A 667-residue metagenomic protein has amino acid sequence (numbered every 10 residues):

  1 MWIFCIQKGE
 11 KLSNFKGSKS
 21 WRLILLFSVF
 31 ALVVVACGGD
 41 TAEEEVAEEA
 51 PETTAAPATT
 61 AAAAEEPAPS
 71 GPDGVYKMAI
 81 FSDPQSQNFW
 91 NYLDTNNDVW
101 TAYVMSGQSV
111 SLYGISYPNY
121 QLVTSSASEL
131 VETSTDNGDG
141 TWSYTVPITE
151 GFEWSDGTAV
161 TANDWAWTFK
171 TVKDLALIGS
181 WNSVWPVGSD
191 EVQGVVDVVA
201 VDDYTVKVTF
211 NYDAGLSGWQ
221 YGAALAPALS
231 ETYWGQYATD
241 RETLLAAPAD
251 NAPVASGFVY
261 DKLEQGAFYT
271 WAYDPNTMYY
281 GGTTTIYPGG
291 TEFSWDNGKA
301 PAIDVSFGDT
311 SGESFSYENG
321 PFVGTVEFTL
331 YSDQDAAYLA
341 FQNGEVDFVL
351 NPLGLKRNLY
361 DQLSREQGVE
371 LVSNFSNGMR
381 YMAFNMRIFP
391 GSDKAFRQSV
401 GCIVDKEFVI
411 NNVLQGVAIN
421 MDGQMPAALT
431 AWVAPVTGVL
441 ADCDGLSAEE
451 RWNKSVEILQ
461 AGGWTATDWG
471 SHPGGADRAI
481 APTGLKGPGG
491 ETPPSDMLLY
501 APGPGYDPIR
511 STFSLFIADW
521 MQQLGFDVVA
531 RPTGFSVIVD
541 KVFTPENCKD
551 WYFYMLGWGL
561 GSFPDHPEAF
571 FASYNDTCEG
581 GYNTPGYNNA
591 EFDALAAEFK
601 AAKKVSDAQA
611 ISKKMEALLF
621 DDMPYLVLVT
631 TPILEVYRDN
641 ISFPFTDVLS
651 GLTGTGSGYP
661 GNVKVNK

Functional and structural regions predicted by a protein language model:
S70, K77, T145, N182-A247 (+1 more regions): Surface-exposed binding/hinge segments that line and control ligand-binding clefts or catalytic entry sites
K77-D139, P253, L414: N-terminal lobe/hinge region of extracytoplasmic solute-binding protein
M78, Q265-A267, S332-D333, L446 (+1 more regions): Ligand/substrate-recognition segments at binding pockets and active sites
S106, S116-Q121, A224-E327, D335 (+3 more regions): Gly/Pro-rich hinge or "lid" segments in bacterial periplasmic/extracellular proteins
L130-G179, K207-T209, P390-S392, R397-S399: Aromatic- and charge-enriched surface segment that lines or borders ligand/interaction sites
V172-P186, D261-A272, S306, G312-S316 (+5 more regions): Extracellular/periplasmic solute-recognition and catalytic clefts
N420-T483, P502-T512, K603-V605: Structural transition elements
Y574-N575, E635-K667: Long beta-strand-rich cores associated with HINT superfamily self-processing modules
